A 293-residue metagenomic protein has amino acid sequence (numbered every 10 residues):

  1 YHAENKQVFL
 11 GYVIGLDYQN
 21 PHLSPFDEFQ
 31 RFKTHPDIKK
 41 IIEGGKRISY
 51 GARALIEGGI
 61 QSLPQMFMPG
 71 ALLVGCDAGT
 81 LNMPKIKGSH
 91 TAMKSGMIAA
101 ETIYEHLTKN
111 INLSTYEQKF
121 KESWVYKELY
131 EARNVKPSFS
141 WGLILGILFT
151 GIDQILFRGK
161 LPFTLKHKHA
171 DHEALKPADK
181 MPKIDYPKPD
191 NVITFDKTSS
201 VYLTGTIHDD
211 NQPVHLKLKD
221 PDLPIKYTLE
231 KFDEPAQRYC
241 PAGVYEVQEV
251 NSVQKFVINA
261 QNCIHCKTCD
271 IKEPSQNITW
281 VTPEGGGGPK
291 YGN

Functional and structural regions predicted by a protein language model:
Y1-G51, H90, K109, E117: Conserved FAD/dinucleotide-binding core of flavoprotein oxidoreductases
Q7, D17-Q19, G59, T80-N82 (+4 more regions): Flexible loop/turn segments at secondary-structure boundaries
Y50-P69, S138-G151, E284, G288: Extended, non-globular alpha-helical segments
A52-M83, S200-H215, L223-Y239, E246: FAD-binding beta-loop-beta segment adjacent to the flavin cofactor pocket
F67, L73-T80, S89-I103, N112 (+3 more regions): Extended, hydrophobic alpha-helical segments in both membrane/secreted and soluble proteins
G79-K85, M97, E101-I144, V257-N259 (+2 more regions): Active-site-proximal substrate-binding core of FAD-dependent oxidoreductases
F139-V192: C-terminal auxiliary extensions adjacent to catalytic cores
E230-A260, T268-K290: Iron-sulfur cluster-binding cysteine motifs and their immediate structural context in ferredoxin-like electron-transfer
